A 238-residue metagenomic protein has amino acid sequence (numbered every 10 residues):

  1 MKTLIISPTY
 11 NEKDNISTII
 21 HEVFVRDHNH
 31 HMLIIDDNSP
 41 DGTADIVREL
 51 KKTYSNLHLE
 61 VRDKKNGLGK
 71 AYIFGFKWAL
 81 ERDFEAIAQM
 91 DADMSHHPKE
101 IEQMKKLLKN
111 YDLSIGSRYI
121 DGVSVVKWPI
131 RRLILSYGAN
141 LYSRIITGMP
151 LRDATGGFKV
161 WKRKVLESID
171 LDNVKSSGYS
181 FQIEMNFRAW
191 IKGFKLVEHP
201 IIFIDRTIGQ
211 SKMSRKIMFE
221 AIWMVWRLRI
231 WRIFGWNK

Functional and structural regions predicted by a protein language model:
M1-T3, F24-I34, N56-L57: Short loop->beta transition adjacent to catalytic acidic/histidine clusters or analogous donor-positioning motifs
M1-T3, I146-M149, L171-K238: Hydrophobic helical membrane-anchoring modules
S7, H30-S39, E60-V61, M90: Short beta-strand/loop segment that forms part of the nucleotide-sugar
N11-V25: Short, well-formed alpha-helical segments that are part of the catalytic scaffolds of diverse glycosyltransferases
D14-T18, D41-L50: Acidic helix N-cap motif at the loop->helix transition within catalytic regions of sugar-transfer enzymes
D36-D45, M94: A conserved acidic beta->alpha catalytic loop
E60-E81, P98-Y179, R206-W223: Acceptor/aglycone-binding surface of glycosyltransferases and processive sugar-polymer synthases
D83-S95: Short beta-strand-to-loop acidic/aromatic patch adjacent to the donor-nucleotide binding site
